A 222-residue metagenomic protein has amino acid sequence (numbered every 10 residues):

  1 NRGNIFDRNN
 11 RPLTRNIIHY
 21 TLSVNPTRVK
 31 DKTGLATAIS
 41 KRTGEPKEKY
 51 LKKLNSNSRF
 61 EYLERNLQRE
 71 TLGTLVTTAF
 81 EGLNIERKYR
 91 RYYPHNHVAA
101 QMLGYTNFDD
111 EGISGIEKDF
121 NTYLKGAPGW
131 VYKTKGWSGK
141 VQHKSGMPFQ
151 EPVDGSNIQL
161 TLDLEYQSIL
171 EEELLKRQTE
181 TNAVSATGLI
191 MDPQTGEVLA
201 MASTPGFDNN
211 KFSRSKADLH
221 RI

Functional and structural regions predicted by a protein language model:
N1, I5-R8, I17-H19, S58 (+7 more regions): Extracytoplasmic
N1-N4, N9-N10, N16, N25 (+9 more regions): Detector for Asparagine
R11, R15-V24, V29-G34, K49-L54 (+2 more regions): Short pre-catalytic segments that frame enzyme active sites
G34-K41, N55-G155: Small/polar-residue-rich segments within soluble enzyme cores
